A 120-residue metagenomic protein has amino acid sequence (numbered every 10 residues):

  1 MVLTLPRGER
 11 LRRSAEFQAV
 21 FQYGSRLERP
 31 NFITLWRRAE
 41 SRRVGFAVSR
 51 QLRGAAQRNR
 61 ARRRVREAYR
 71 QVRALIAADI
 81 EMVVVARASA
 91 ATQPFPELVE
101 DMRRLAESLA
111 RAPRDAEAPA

Functional and structural regions predicted by a protein language model:
M1-A120: Positively charged, solvent-exposed patches that mediate nucleic-acid binding
